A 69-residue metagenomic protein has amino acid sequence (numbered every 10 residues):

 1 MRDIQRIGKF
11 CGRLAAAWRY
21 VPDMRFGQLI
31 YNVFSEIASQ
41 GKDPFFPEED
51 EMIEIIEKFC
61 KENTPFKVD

Functional and structural regions predicted by a protein language model:
M1-M24: N-terminal acidic leader/helix
P22, V33-K42: Short alpha-helix boundary/capping elements
R25-F26, E48: Short, structural beta-strand-to-alpha-helix junction motif
Q28-N32: Amphipathic alpha-helical interaction segments
S39-D69: Short, charged early-sequence alpha-helical segments and their helix-coil boundaries
